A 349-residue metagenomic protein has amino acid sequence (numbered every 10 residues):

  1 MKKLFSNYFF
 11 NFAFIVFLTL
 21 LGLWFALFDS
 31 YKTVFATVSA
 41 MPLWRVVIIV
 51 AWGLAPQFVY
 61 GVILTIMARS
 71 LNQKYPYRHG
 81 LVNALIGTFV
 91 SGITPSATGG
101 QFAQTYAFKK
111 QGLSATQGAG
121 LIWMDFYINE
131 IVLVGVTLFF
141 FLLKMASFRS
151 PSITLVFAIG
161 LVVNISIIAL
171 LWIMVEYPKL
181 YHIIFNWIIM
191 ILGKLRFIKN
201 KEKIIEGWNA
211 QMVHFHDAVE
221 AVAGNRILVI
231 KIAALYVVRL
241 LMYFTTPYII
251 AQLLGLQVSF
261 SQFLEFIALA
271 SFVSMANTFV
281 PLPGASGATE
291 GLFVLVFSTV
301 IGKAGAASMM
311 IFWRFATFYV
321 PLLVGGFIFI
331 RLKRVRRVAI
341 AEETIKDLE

Functional and structural regions predicted by a protein language model:
M1-A36, G87-N200, L282, S286-E349: Transmembrane helix-loop-helix hairpins in multi-pass inner-membrane proteins
Y8-F10, A40-I49, E220-A234: Membrane-interface helix starts
K32-V38, F108, Q211-A223: A short amphipathic helical element positioned immediately N-terminal to and/or at the very start of a transmembrane
V46-V50, Y77-V82, F157-V162, V229-A234 (+2 more regions): Hydrophobic alpha-helical transmembrane segments
V59-M67, Q104, T246-I250, F272 (+1 more regions): Hydrophobic/aromatic residues in alpha-helical transmembrane segments
G61-L85, I250-L269: Membrane-embedded helical hairpins/re-entrant loop segments and their flanking transmembrane helices within multi-pass
A218-V273: Transmembrane helical segments that form the transport core of multi-pass membrane transport proteins
L254-S286, E290, L295-T299: Extended hydrophobic/aromatic segments used for targeting, binding, or gating
